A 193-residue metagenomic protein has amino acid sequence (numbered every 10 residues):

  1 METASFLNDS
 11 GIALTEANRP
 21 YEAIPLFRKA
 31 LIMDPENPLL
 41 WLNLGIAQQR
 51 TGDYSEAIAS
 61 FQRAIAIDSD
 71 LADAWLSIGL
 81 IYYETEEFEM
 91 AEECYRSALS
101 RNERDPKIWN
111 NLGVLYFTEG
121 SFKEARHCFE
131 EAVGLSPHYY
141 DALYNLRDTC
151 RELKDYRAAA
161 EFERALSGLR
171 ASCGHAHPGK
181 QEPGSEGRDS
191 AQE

Functional and structural regions predicted by a protein language model:
M1-A4, L143-E193: Terminal, low-structured helical/coil segments at or just beyond the last alpha-helical repeat
E2-L39, N43-R50: Alpha-helical segment of the N-proximal tetratricopeptide repeat
A4-S5, P38-L39, A72-D73, P106-K107 (+2 more regions): Helix-start (N-cap) detector for alpha-helical repeat units in TPR-like alpha-solenoids, especially tetratricopeptide
E16-K29, R50-R63, E84-S97, R104 (+2 more regions): Structural signature of tandem alpha-helical TPR/SEL1-like repeats, specifically the intra-repeat loop/turn
M33, I67, R101, L135 (+1 more regions): Structural marker of alpha-solenoid helical repeat scaffolds
A66-D68, D73-E89: Helix-adjacent hinge/juxtasegments
